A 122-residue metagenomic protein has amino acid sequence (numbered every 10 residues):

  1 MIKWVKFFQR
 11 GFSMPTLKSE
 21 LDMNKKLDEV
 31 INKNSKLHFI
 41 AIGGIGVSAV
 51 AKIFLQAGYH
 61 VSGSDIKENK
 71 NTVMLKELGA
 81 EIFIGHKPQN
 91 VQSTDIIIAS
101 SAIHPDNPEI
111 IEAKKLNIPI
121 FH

Functional and structural regions predicted by a protein language model:
W4, F8, M14-H122: N-terminal leader/targeting and accessory segments in enzymes
